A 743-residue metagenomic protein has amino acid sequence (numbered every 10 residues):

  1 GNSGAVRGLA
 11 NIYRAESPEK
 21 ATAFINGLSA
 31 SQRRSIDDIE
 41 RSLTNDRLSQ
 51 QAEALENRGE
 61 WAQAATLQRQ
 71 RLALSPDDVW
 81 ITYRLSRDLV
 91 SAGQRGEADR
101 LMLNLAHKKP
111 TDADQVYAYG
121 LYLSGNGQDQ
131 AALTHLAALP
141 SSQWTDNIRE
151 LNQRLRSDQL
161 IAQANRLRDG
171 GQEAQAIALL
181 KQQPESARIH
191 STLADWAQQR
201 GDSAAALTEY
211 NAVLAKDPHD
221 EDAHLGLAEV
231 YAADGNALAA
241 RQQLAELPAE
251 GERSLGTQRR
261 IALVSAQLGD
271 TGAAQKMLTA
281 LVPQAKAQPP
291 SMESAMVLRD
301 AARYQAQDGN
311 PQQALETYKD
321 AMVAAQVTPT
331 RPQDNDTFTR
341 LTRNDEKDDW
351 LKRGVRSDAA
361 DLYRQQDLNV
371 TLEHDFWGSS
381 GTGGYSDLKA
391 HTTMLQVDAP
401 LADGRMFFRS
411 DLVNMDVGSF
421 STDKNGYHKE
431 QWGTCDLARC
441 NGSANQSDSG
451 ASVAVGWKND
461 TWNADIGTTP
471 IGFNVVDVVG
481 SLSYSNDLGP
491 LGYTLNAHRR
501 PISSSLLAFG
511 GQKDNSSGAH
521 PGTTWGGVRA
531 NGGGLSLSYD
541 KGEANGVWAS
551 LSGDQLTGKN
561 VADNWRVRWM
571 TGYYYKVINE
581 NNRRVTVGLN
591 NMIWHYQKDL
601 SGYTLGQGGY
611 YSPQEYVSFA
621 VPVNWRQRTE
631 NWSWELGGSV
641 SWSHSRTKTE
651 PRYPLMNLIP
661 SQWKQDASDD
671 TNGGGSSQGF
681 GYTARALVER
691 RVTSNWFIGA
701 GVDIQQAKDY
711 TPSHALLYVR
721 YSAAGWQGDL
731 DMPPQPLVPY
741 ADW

Functional and structural regions predicted by a protein language model:
I12: Acidic-and-aromatic substrate-binding clefts and catalytic sites of carbohydrate-active enzymes
E19-A23, G27-G59, T66-R84, L89-G96 (+5 more regions): Gram-negative and organellar
